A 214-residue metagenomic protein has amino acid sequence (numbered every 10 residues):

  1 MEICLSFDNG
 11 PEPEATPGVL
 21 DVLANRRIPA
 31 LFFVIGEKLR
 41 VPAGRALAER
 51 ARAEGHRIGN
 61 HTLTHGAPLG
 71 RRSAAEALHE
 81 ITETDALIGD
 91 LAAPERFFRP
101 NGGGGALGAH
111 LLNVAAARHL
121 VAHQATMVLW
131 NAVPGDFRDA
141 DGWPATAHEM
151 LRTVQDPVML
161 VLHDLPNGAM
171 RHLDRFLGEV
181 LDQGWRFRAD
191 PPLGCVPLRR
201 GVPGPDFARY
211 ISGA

Functional and structural regions predicted by a protein language model:
M1-P94, E179: Active-site beta->alpha N-cap acidic-glycine motif
F7, F33, H56, A86 (+4 more regions): Generic detector of intrinsically disordered, low-complexity, polar/charged segments
N25-A30, K38-R40, N167-A214: C-terminal domain-boundary segment and adjacent tail
L39-P42, L63-L181, W185: Catalytic domains of cell-wall/extracellular-matrix polysaccharide-remodeling enzymes, centered on de-N-acetylation
G44-R45, A109-L112, R199-P203: Short aromatic-enriched loop/helix-cap "lid" or pocket-rim segments at secondary-structure transitions that line
A46-E49, S73-E76, W143-A145, G201-D206: Short low-complexity, flexible loop/linker segments enriched in glycine and/or proline with clustered acidic
A53-H56, I88-E95, L120-Q124, G204-A214: Structural recognition of alpha->loop->beta junctions
